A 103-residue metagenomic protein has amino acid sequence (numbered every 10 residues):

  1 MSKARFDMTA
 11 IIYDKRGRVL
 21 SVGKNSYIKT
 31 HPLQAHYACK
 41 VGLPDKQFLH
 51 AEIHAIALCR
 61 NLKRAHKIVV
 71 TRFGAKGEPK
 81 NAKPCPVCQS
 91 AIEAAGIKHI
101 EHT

Functional and structural regions predicted by a protein language model:
M1-T103: Zinc-dependent deaminase catalytic domain
